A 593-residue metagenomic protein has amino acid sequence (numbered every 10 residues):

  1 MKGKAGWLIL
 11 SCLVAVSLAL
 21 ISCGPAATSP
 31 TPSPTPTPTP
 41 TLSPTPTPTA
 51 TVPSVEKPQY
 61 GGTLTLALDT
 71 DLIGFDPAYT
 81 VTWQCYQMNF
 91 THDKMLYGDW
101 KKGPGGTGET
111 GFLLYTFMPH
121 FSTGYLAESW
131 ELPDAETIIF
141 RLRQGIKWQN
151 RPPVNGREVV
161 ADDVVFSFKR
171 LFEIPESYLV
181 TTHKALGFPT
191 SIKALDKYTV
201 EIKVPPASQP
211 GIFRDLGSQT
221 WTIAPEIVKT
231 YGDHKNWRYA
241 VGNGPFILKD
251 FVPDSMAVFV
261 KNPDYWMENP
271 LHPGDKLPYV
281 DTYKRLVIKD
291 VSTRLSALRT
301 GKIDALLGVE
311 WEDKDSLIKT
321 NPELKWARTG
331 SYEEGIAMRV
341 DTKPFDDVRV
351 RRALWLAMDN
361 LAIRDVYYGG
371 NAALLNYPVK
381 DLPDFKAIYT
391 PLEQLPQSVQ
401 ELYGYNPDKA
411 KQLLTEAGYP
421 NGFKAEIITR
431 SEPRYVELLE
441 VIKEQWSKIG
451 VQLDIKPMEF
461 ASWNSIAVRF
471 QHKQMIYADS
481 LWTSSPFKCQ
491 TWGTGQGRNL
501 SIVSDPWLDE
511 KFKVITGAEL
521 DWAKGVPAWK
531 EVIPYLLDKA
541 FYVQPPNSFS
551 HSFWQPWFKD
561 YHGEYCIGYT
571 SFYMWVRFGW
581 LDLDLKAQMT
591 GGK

Functional and structural regions predicted by a protein language model:
L18, G24-K57: Ser/Thr-rich, Proline-interspersed low-complexity disordered segments
T65, G156, V160-V165, T199-E201 (+9 more regions): Alpha-helical secondary-structure segments
A67-D134, K169, V241: N-terminal lobe/hinge region of extracytoplasmic solute-binding protein
T82-D93, V252-A257, K261, A327-G330 (+5 more regions): Detector for C-terminal structural segments
D99-P104, G111-F121, A207, F213-K284 (+4 more regions): Gly/Pro-rich hinge or "lid" segments in bacterial periplasmic/extracellular proteins
L126-S177, E201, R294-A297, P344-D346: Aromatic- and charge-enriched surface segment that lines or borders ligand/interaction sites
E131-P133, I139-R141, E176-V228, P245-V252: Surface-exposed binding/hinge segments that line and control ligand-binding clefts or catalytic entry sites
T181, S191-A194, K249-V260, L286-T342 (+5 more regions): Extracellular/periplasmic solute-recognition and catalytic clefts
